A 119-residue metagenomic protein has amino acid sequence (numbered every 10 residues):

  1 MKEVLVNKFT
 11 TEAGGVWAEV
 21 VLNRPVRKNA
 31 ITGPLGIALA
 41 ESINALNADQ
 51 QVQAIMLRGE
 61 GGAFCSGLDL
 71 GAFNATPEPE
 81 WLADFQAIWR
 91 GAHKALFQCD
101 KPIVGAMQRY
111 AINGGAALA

Functional and structural regions predicted by a protein language model:
M1-E60, T76, K94: Conserved CoA-thioester-binding segment of acyl-CoA-metabolizing enzymes
V20, L57, D69, L118-A119: Hydrophobic/aromatic residues within transmembrane alpha-helices of multi-pass small-molecule transporters
N23, L68, Q108: Histidine-centered beta-alpha loop that forms part of the nucleotide-sugar donor binding/catalytic region in diverse
A30, C65, G114: Residues that form or flank phosphate/diphosphate-binding pockets in enzymes that use nucleotide phosphates
I31, L70, M107: Hydrophobic pocket-lining residues within nucleotide cofactor-binding pockets
I37, G59-A95, A111: Glycine- (often His-adjacent) and acidic-residue-rich active-site loop that binds/positions the CoA thioester
A92-A119: Glycine-rich beta-to-alpha active-site loop
